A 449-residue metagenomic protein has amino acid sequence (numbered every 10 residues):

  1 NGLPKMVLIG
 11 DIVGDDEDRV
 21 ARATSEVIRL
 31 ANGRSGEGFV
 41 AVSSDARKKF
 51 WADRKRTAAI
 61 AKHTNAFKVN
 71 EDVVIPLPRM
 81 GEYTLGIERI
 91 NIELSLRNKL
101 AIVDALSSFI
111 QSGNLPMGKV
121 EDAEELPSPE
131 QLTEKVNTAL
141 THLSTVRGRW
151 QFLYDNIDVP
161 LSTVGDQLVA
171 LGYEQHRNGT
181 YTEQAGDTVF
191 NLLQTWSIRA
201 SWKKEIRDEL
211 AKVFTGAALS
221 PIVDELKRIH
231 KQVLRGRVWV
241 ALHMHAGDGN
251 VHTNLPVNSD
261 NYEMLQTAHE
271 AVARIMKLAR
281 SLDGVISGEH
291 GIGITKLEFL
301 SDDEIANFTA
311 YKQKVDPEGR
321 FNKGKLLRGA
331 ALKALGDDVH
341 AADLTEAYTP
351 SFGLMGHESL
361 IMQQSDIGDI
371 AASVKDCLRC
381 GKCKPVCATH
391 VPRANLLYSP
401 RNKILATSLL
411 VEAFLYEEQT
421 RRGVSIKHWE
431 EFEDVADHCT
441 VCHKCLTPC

Functional and structural regions predicted by a protein language model:
N1-I361, S365-G381, P385-H390: Noncatalytic alpha-helical scaffold of FAD-dependent oxidoreductases
Q266, T345-V374, P385, H390-P448: Ferredoxin-type iron-sulfur electron-transfer modules in oxidoreductases and energy-metabolism complexes
